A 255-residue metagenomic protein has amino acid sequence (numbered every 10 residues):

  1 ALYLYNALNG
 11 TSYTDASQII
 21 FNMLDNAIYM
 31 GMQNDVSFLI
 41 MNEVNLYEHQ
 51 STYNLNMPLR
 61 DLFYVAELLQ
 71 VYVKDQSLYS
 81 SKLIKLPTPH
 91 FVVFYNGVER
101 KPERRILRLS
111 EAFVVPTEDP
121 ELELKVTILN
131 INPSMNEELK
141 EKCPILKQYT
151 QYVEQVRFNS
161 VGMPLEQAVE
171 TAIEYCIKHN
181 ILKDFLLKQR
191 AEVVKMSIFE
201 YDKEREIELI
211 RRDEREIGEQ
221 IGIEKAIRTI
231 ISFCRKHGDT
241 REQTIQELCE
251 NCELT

Functional and structural regions predicted by a protein language model:
A1-T255: Elongated, amphipathic alpha-helical interaction scaffolds
